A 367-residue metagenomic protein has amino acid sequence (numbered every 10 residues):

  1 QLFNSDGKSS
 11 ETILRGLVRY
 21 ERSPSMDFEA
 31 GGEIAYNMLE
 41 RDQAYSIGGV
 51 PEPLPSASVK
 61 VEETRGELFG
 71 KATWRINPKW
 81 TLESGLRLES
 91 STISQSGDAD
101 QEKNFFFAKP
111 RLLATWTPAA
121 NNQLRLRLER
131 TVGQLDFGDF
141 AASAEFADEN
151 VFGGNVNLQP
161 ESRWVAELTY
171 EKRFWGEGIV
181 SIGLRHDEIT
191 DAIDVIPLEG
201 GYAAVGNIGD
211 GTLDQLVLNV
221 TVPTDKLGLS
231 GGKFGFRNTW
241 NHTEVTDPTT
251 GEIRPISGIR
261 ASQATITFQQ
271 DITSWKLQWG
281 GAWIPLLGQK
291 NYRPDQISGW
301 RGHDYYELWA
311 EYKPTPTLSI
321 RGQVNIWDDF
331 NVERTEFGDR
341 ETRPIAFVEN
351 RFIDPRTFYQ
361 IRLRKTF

Functional and structural regions predicted by a protein language model:
Q1-Q101, T117, Q123, I182-G183 (+2 more regions): Face-selective signature of the C-terminal outer-membrane beta-barrel domain
Q1-S5, I13, P51-S58, S94-E102 (+6 more regions): Extracellular loop and loop/strand-boundary signature of outer-membrane beta-barrel proteins
G7, A57-E63, K103, V132-S181 (+4 more regions): Outer-membrane beta-barrel signature, preferentially recognizing the C-terminal barrel domain of Gram-negative
L14-Y20, L68-W74, L112-W116, L168-K172 (+6 more regions): Residues on the lipid-exposed face of transmembrane beta-strands in outer-membrane beta-barrel proteins
R15, E33-N37, R87-S91, T115 (+9 more regions): Outer-membrane beta-barrel pore domains and translocons
E21-S25, N77-T81, T117-N121, R163 (+8 more regions): Outer-membrane beta-barrel channels and translocator barrels
L184-E188, G206-K290: Gram-negative outer-membrane beta-barrel transporters
E311-F367: C-terminal beta-signal and adjacent terminal beta-strands/loops of Gram-negative outer-membrane beta-barrel proteins
